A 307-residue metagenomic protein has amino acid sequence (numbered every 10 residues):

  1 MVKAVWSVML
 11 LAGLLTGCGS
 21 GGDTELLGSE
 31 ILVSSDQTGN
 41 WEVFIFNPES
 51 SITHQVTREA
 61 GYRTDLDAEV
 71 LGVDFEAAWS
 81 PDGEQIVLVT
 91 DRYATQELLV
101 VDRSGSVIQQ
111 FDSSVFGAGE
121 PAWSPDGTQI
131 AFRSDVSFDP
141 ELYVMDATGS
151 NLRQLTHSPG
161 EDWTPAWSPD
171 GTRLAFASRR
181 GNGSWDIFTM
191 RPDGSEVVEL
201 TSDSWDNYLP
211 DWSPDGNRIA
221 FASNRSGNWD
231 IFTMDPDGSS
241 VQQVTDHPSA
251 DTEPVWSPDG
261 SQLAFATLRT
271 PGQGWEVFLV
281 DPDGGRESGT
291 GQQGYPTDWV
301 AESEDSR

Functional and structural regions predicted by a protein language model:
M1-V5: Positively charged n-region of N-terminal signal peptides that target proteins for export
W6-T16: Bacterial N-terminal signal peptides
C18-R307: Sequence signature of WD/YWTD-type beta-propeller architectures
